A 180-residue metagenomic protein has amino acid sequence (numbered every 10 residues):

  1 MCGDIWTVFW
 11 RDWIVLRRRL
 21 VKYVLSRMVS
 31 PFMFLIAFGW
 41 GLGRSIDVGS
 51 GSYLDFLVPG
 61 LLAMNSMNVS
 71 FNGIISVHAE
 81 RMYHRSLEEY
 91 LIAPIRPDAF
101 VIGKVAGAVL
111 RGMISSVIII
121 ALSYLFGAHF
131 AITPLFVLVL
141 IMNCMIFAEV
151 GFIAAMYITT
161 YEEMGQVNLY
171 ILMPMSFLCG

Functional and structural regions predicted by a protein language model:
M1-P134, L138-G180: Hydrophobic transmembrane alpha-helices and immediately adjacent juxtamembrane helices of multi-pass inner-membrane
